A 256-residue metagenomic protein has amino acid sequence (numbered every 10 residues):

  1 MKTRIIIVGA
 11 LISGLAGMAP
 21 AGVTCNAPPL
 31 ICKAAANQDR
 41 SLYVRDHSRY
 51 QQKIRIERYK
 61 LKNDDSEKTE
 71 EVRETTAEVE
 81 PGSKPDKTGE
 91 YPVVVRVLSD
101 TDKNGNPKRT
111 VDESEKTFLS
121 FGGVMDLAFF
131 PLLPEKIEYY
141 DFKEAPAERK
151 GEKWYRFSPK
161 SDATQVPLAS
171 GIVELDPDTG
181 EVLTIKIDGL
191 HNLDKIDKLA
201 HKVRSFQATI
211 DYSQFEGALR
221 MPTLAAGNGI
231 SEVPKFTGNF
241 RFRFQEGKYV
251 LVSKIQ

Functional and structural regions predicted by a protein language model:
M1-K2: N-terminal secretory signal peptides that target proteins for export/translocation
I5-G14: Sec-dependent N-terminal signal peptides
A16-A19: N-terminal signal peptide c-region/cleavage motif recognized by signal peptidases
A21-A169, E181, G189-H201, I230-Q256: Structured extracytoplasmic
V173, P177, F206-G217: Extended lipid/amphipathic-ligand handling interfaces
T209, S213, N228-I230, F240: Eukaryotic helix-grip
L219-M221: Substrate-binding/catalytic groove segments of enzymes that remodel or degrade extracellular structural polymers
